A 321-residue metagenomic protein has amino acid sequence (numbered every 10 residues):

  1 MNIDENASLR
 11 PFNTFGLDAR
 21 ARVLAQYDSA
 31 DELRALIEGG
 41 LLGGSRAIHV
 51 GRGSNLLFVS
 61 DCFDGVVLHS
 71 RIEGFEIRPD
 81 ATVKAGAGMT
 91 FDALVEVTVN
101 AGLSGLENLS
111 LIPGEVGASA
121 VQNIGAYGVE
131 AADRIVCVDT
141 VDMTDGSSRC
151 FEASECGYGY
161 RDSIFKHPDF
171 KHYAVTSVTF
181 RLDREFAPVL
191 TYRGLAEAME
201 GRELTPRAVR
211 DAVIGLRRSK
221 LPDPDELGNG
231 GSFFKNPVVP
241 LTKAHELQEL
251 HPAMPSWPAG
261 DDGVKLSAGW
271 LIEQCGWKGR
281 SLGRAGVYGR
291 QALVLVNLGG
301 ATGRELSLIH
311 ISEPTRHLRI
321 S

Functional and structural regions predicted by a protein language model:
N2-T144: Anion-binding (especially nucleotide phosphate/pyrophosphate-binding) glycine-rich loop and adjoining beta-alpha core
D4-E5, R10-G16, S148-R304: Phosphate/pyrophosphate- and phosphate-bearing ligand-binding catalytic cores of soluble enzymes
S29, G53, G114, G146 (+4 more regions): Residue-level signal for inorganic ion chemistry
L33-I37, V95, A196, R210-V213 (+2 more regions): A generic alpha-helix structural signal
I309-H310, P314-S321: Single conserved hydrophobic/aromatic residue that forms the stacking wall/gate of nucleotide- or nucleobase-binding
